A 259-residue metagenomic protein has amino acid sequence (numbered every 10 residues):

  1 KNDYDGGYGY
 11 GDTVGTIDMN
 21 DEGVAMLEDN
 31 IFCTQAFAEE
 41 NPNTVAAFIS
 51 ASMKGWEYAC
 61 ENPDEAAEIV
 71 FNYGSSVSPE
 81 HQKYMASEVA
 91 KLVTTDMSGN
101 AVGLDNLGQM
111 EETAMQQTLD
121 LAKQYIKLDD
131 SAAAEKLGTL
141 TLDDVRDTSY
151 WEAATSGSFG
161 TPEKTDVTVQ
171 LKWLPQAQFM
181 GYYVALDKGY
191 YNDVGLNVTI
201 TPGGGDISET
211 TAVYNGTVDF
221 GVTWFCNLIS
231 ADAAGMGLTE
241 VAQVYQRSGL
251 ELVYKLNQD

Functional and structural regions predicted by a protein language model:
K1, T13-M19, A25, T148-Y150 (+1 more regions): Short, glycine-/small- and polar/acidic-enriched structural segments that line small-molecule recognition paths
K1-S76, C226-N227, L256-Q258: Pocket-lining segment of extracytoplasmic ligand-binding domains
Y8-I17, L107-E112, K136-L142: Glycine-rich, flexible loop segments associated with nucleotide phosphate handling
N20-M26, F37-V45, I49, A59 (+7 more regions): Solvent-exposed, acidic/flexible segments
E39-L128: Secondary-structure end/capping motifs
A67-I69, S131, V194, E240: Short, hydrophobic secondary-structure boundary micro-motifs
S78-A90, F159-T161, A177-M180, Y254: Short, composition-biased local secondary-structure segments
M115-K164: Conserved C-terminal helix/tail region of periplasmic/extracytoplasmic solute-binding proteins
